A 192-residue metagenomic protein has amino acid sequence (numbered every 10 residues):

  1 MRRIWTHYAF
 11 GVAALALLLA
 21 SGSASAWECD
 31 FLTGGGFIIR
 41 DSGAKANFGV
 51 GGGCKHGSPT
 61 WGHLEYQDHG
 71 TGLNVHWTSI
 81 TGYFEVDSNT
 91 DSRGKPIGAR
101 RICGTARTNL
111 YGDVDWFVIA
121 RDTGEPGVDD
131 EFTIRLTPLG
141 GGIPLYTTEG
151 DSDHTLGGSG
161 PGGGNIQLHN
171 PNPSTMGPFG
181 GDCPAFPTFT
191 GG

Functional and structural regions predicted by a protein language model:
M1-G11: Bacterial N-terminal signal peptides that target proteins for export
A9-A20: Bacterial N-terminal signal peptides
S23-D41, T175-G192: Boundary/junction segments of secreted and surface-exposed precursor proteins
G34, I102-G104, I134-L136: Residue-level detector of buried hydrophobic side-chain packing in well-ordered secondary-structure elements
F48-A120: Predominantly extracellular/secreted and cell-surface proteins with exposed, flexible low-complexity segments
P59-Q67, V128-P138: Short polybasic amphipathic segments
D113-E131, R135: A short, surface-exposed beta-strand/turn
L139-G192: Edge beta-strand at a domain terminus
